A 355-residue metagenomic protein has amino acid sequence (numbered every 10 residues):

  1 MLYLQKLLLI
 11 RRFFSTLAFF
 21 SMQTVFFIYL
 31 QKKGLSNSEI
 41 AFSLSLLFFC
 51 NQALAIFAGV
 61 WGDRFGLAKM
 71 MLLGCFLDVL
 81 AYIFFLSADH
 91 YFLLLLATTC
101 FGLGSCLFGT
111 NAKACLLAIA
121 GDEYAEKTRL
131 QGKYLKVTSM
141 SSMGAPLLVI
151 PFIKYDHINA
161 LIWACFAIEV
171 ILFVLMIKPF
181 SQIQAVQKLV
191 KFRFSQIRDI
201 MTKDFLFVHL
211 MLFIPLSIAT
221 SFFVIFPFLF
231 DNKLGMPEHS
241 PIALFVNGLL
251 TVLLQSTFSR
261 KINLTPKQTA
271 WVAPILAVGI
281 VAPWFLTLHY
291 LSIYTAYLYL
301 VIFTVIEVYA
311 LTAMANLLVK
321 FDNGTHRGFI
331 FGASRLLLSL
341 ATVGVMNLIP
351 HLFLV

Functional and structural regions predicted by a protein language model:
M1-F49, F205-L244: Helix-loop boundary and gating motifs at the non-cytosolic
M1-Y3, F180-M211: Juxtamembrane intracellular "pre-TM" segments in multi-pass secondary transporters
F49-A53, I242-N263: Transmembrane alpha-helices of Major Facilitator/SLC transporters
A53-L86: Conserved MFS/SLC helix-loop-helix module at the cytosolic interface between two early adjacent transmembrane helices
A55-G66, I153, L254-K267: Helix-to-loop junctions at the C-terminal end of transmembrane segments in multipass secondary transporters
F76-D89, V278-L291: C-terminal ends and interior cores of transmembrane alpha-helices in multi-pass membrane transporters/permeases
T99-T138: Cytoplasmic helix-loop-helix junction between adjacent transmembrane helices in 12-TM secondary transporters
T325-L354: A late C-terminal transmembrane helix in Major Facilitator Superfamily
